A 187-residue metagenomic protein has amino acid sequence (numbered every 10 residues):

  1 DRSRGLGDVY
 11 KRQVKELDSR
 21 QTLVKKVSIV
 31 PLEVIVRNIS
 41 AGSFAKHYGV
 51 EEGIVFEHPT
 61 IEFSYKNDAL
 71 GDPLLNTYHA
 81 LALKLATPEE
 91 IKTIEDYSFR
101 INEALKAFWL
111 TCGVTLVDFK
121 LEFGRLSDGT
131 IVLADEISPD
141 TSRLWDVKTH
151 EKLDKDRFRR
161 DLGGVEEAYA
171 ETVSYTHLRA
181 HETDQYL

Functional and structural regions predicted by a protein language model:
D1-Y10, H177-A180, D184-L187: Single conserved hydrophobic/aromatic residue that forms the stacking wall/gate of nucleotide- or nucleobase-binding
R4, D8-Y65: Active-site loop/lid in soluble adenylation, ligation, and acyl-transfer enzymes
V36, L116-D135: Conserved metal-phosphate-binding beta-hairpin within the catalytic cores of diverse ATP-dependent phosphoryl-transfer
K46-Y48, L74, G129-I137: Short, well-ordered strand-loop elements centered on a beta-strand within folded domains, enriched for acidic residues
I54-G71, N102-T115, S138-R143: Phosphate-binding core of ATP-grasp and ATP-grasp-like enzymes
T60-P88: Residues forming anionic-ligand binding surfaces in small-molecule and nucleic-acid pockets of primarily soluble enzymes
L85-V117: A long amphipathic alpha-helix within ATP-dependent nucleotide-binding catalytic cores
I137-R179: C-terminal helix-cap and adjacent tail motif
